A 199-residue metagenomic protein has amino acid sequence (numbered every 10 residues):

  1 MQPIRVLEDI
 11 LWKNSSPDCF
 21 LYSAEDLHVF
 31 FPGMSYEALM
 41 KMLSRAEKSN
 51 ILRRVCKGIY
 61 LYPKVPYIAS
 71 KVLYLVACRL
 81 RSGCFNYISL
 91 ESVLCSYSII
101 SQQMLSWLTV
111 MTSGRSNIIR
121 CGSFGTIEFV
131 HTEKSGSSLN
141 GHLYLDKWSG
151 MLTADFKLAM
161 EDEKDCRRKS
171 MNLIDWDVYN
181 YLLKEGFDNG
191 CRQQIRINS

Functional and structural regions predicted by a protein language model:
Q2-R81: Short beta-edge/loop segments at beta->alpha junctions of small alpha/beta modules that act as binding/recognition
P63-S199: Nucleic-acid-binding surface
